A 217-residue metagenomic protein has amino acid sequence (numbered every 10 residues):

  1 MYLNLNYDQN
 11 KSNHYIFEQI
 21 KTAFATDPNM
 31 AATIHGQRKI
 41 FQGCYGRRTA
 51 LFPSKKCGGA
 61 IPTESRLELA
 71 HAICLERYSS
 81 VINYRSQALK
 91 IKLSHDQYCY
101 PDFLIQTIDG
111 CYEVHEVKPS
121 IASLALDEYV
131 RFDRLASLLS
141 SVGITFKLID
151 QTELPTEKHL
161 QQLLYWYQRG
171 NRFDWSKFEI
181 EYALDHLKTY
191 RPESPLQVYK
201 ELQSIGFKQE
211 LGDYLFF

Functional and structural regions predicted by a protein language model:
M1-F217: Electrostatic, structured charged patches in enzyme active sites and in nucleic-acid/phosphate-binding
